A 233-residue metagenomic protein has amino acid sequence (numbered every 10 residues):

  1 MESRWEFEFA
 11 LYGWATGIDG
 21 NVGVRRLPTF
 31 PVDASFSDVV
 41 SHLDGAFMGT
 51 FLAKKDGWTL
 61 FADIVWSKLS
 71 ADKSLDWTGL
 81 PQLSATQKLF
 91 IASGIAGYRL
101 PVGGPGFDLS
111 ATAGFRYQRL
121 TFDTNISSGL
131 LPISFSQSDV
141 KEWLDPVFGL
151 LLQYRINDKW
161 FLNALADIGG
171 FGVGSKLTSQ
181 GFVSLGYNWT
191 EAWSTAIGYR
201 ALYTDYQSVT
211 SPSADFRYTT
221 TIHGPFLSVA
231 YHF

Functional and structural regions predicted by a protein language model:
M1-N21, G106: Outer-membrane beta-barrel biogenesis signature
M1-W5, P101-D108, N157-K159, A192: Short loop/turn motifs that connect adjacent beta-strands in outer-membrane beta-barrel proteins
E6, T59-L60, D108-S110, V147 (+3 more regions): Membrane-spanning beta-strand positions in outer-membrane beta-barrel proteins
F9-L11, G49-K55, G94-Y98, A113-F115 (+4 more regions): Residues on the lipid-exposed face of transmembrane beta-strands in outer-membrane beta-barrel proteins
Y12-W14, K54, V65-S67, R99 (+4 more regions): Outer-membrane beta-barrel pore domains and translocons
G17-D44, I64-I91, Q118-W143, F171-V173 (+1 more regions): Extracellular/periplasm-exposed beta-strand and loop segments of Gram-negative cell-envelope proteins, dominated by
I91, W143-G149, K176-S184, S194 (+1 more regions): Transmembrane beta-barrel architecture of outer membranes
W160-K176: Transmembrane beta-strand segments that form the barrel wall of outer-membrane beta-barrel proteins
